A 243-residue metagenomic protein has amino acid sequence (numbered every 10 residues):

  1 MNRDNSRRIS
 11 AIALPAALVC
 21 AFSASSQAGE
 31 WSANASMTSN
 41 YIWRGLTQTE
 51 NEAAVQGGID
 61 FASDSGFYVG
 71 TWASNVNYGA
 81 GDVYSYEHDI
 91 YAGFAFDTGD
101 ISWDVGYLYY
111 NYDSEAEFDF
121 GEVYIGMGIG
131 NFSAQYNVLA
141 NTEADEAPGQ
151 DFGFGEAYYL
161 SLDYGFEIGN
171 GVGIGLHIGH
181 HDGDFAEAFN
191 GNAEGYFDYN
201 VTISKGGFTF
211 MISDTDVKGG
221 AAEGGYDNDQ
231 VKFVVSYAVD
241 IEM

Functional and structural regions predicted by a protein language model:
N2-A16, C20-M243: Outer-membrane beta-barrel proteins
